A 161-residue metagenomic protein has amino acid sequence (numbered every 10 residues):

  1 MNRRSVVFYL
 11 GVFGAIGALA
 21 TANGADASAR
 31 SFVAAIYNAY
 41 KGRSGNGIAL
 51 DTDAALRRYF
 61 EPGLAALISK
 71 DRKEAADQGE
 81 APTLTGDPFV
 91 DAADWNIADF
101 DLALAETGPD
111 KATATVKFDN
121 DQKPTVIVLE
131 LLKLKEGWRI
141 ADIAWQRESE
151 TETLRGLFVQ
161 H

Functional and structural regions predicted by a protein language model:
R3-V7: N-terminal export leaders
L10-G17: Bacterial N-terminal signal peptides
A18-A54: Short, low-complexity N-terminal intrinsically disordered segments enriched in polar/charged residues
S28-F32, A55, G63, L67 (+1 more regions): Exposed alpha-helical structural elements
A35, A39-N46, R58-G63, L67 (+2 more regions): Structured segments of extracytoplasmic/periplasmic soluble domains in secreted or envelope-associated proteins
F60-K123: Surface-exposed, charged secondary-structure patches
T107-K111, T115, D119-V126, L134 (+1 more regions): Low-complexity, intrinsically disordered terminal/linker segments enriched in charged and Gly/Pro repeats
